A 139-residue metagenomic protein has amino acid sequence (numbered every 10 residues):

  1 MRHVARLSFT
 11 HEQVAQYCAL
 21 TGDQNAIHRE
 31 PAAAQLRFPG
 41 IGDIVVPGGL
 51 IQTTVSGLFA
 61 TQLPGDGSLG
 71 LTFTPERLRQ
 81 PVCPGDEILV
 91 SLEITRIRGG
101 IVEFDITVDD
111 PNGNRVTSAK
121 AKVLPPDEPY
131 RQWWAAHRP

Functional and structural regions predicted by a protein language model:
M1-I44: Catalytic strand-loop segment that frames the active site of acyl-thioester-processing enzymes
R2, L78, V82-P139: HotDog/MaoC-like acyl-thioester-processing domains
L20-Q24, L58, Q62, H137: Alpha-helix boundary/capping residues
Q35-V46, L50-S91: Hydrophobic beta-strand-centered segment that forms part of the acyl-chain substrate-binding groove
